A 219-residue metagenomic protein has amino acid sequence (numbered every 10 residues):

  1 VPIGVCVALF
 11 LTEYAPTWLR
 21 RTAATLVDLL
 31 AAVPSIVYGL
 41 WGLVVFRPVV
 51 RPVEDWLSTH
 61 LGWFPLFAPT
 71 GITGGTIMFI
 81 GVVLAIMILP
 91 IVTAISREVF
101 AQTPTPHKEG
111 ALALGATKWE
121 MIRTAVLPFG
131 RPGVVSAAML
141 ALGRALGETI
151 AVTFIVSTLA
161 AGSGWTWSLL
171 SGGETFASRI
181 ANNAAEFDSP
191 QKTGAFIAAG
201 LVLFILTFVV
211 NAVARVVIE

Functional and structural regions predicted by a protein language model:
V1-V27, L40, A214-E219: Transmembrane-helix boundary motif in ABC transporter permease subunits
V5-E13, T93-Q102, N211: A hydrophobic alpha-helix feature that marks transmembrane segments and, especially, their cytosolic C-terminal ends
L19-A23, G75-M78, A85, L89 (+6 more regions): Alpha-helical membrane-protein architecture signal
L29, V33, V92-V99, T103 (+2 more regions): Transmembrane alpha-helices
A32-V33, A138, L142-A145, F176 (+3 more regions): Hydrophobic transmembrane alpha-helical segments of multi-pass transport and channel proteins
G39-I86, V156-S157, W165-L170: Membrane-interfacial helix termini and adjacent extracytoplasmic/periplasmic loops of multi-pass transporters
R97-A101, T105, L112, N182-E219: C-terminal transmembrane helix and the adjacent membrane-cytosol boundary/short C-terminal tail of inner/organellar
V152-F204: Interhelical loop and adjacent transmembrane-helix boundary motif in polytopic membrane transport permeases
